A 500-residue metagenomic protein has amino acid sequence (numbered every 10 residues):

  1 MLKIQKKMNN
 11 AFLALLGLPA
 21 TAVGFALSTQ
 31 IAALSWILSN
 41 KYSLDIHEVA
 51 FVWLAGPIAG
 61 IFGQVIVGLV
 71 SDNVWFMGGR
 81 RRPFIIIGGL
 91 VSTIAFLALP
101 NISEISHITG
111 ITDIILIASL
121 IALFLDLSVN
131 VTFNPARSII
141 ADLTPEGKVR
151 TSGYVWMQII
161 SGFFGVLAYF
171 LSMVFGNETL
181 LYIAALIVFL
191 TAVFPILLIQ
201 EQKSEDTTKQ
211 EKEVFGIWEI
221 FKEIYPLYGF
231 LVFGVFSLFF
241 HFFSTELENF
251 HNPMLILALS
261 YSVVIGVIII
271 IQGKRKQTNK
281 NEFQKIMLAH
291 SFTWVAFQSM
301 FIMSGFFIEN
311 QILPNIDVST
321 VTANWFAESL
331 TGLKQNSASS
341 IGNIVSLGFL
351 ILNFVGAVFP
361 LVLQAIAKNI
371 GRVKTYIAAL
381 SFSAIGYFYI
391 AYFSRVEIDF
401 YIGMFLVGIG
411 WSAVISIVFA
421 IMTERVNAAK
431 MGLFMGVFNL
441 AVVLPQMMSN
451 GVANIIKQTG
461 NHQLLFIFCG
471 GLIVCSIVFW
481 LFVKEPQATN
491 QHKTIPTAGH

Functional and structural regions predicted by a protein language model:
M1-N9, I108-T109, I115-I121, V131-T132 (+4 more regions): Intracellular loop-helix junctions on the cytosolic face of multi-pass helical membrane proteins
L2-P57, F240-S244, K285, A289 (+1 more regions): Helix-loop boundary and gating motifs at the non-cytosolic
I46-H47, G147-W156, G342, V426-F438: Loop-to-transmembrane helix entry/capping segments in MFS-fold secondary transporters and related SLC/MFSD carriers
F62-G78, V358-R372, K457: Helix-to-loop junctions at the C-terminal end of transmembrane segments in multipass secondary transporters
I86-I111, F382-R395: C-terminal ends and interior cores of transmembrane alpha-helices in multi-pass membrane transporters/permeases
V131-T144, A413-N427: Intracellular juxtamembrane helix-capping segments at the cytosolic ends of symmetry-related transmembrane helices
K374-I415: C-terminal transmembrane helical hairpin of 12-TM major facilitator-type secondary transporters
A428-Q458: A late C-terminal transmembrane helix in Major Facilitator Superfamily
